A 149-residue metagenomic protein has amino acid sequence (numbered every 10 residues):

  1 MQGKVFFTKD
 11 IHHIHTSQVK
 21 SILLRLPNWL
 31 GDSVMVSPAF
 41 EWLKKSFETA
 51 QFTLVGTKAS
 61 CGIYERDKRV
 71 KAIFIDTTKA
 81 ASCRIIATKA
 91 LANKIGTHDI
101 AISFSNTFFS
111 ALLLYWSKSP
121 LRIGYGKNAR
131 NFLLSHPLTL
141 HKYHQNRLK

Functional and structural regions predicted by a protein language model:
M1-K149: Catalytic machinery of carbohydrate-active enzymes, primarily nucleotide-sugar-dependent glycosyltransferases
